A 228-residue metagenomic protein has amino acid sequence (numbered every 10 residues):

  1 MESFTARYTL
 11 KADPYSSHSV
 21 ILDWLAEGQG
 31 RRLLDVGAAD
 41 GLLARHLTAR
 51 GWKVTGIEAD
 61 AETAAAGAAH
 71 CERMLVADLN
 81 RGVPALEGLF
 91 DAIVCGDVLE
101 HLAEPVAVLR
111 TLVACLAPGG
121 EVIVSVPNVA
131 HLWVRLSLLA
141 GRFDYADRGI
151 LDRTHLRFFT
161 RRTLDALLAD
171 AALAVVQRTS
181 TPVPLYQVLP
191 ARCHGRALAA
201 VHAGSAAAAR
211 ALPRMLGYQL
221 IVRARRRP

Functional and structural regions predicted by a protein language model:
M1-V94, V106-L109, S180-C193, V201-G204 (+2 more regions): Conserved N-terminal segment of class I S-adenosyl-L-methionine
G96-H101: Short catalytic micro-motifs in class I SAM-dependent methyltransferases
A103-A107, V134: Short N-terminal helix/helix-N-cap motif within the alpha/beta-hydrolase-1
A107-E121: A short glycine-rich, Lys/Arg-flanked "PGG" loop and its adjoining helix->strand segment in the class I
V124-A146: Conserved class I S-adenosyl-L-methionine
A146-T163: Acceptor-substrate binding/catalytic loop of class I
D152, S205-L212: Short, P/G- and charge-enriched loop/turn segments at secondary-structure junctions
R162-T179: A SAM-dependent methyltransferase catalytic signature shared across enzymes that methylate proteins
